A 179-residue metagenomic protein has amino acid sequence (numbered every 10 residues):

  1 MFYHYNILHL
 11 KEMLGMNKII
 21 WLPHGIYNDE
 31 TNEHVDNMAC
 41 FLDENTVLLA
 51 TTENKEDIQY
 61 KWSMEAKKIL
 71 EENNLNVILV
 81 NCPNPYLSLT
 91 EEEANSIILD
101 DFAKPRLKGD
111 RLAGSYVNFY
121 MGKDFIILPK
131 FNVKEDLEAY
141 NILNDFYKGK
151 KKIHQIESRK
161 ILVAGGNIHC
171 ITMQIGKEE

Functional and structural regions predicted by a protein language model:
M1-E179: Histidine/cysteine-enriched polar flanking segments
